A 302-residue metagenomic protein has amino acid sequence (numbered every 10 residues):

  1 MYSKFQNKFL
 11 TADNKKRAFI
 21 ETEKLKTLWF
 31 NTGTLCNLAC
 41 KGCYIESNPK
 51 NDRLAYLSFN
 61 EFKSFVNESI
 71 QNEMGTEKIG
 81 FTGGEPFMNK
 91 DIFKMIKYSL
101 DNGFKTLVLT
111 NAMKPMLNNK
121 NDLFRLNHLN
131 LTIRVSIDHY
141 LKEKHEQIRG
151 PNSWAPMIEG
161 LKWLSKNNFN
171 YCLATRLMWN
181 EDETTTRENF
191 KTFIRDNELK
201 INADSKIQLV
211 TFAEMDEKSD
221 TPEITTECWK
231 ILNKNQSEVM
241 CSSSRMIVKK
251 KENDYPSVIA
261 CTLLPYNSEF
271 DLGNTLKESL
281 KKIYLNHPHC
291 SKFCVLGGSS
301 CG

Functional and structural regions predicted by a protein language model:
Y2-G83, F87-K105: Conserved alpha-helical substructure of the radical SAM core
E46, H139-L141, Y171: A short small-residue
K50-S64, P86-L129, I133, I137-P156 (+1 more regions): Canonical radical SAM enzyme core domain
N67-T76, N202-A203, K251-Y255: Intrinsically disordered, low-complexity coil segments
S69, F124, I194, E198: Conserved hydrophobic residues forming the short capping helix/wall of the S-adenosyl-L-methionine
S69, S99, L126, L161-L164: Generic structural signal for hydrophobic
G75-G80, T106-L107, N130-I137, A155-T221: Conserved C-terminal portion of the radical SAM core fold that forms the substrate/S-adenosylmethionine-binding
A213-G302: Accessory C-terminal segments flanking Radical SAM cores
